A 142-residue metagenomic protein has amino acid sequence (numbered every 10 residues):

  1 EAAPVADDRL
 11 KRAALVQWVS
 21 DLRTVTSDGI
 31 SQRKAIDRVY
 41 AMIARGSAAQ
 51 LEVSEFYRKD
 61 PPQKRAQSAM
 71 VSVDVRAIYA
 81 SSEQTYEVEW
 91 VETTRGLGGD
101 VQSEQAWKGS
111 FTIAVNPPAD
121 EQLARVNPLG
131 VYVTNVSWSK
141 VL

Functional and structural regions predicted by a protein language model:
E1-R9, A13, R23, G29-L142: Structured, amphipathic secondary-structure segments that form assembly/contact surfaces in multi-subunit
